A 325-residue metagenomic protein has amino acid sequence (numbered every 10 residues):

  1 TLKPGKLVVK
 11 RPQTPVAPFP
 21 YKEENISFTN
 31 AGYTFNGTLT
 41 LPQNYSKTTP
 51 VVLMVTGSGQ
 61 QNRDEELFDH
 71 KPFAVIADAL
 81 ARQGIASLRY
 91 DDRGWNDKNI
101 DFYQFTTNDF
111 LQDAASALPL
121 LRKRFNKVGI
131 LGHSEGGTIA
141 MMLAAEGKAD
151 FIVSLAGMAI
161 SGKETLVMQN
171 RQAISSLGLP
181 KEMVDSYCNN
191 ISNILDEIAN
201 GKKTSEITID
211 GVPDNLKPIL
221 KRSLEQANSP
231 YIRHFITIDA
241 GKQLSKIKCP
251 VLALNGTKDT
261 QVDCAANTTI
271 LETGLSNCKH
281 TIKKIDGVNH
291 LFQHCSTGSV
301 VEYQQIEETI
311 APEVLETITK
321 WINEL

Functional and structural regions predicted by a protein language model:
L7-K47: N-terminal cap/lid segment of alpha/beta-hydrolase-fold proteins
T48-S58: Short beta-strand element of the alpha/beta-hydrolase
V75-D97: Conserved alpha/beta-hydrolase
Y103-K123: Alpha/beta-hydrolase active-site loop
A117-L179: Primarily recognizes the serine-hydrolase "nucleophile elbow" in alpha/beta-hydrolase and SGNH/GDSL folds
L155-K246: Accessory cap/linker subdomain of secreted extracellular hydrolases
I247, A253-N255, D259: Short beta-strand/loop motif that positions the catalytic acidic residue of the alpha/beta-hydrolase fold
C249, D263-T273: Short alpha-helix in the alpha/beta-hydrolase fold that links the catalytic acid
